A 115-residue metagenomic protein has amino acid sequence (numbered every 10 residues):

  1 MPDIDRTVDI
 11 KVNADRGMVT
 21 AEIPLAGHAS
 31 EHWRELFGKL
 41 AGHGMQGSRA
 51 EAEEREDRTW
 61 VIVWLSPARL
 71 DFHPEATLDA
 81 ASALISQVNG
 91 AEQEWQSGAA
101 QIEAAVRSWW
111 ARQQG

Functional and structural regions predicted by a protein language model:
M1-P2: Proline/serine/threonine-rich low-complexity linkers at boundaries of modular beta-sandwich domains
R6, I10-V12, H28-G115: Polybasic, proline/glycine-rich intrinsically disordered low-complexity segments
A14-I23: Short Lys/Arg-enriched alpha/beta "domain-start" segment
